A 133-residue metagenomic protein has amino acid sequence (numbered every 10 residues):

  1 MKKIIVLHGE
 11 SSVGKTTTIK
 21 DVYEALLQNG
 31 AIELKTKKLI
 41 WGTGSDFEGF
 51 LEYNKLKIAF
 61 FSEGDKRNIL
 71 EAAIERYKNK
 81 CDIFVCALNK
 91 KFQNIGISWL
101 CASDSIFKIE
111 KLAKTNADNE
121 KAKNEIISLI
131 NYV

Functional and structural regions predicted by a protein language model:
M1-K2, Y132: Short, Lys/Arg-enriched, disordered terminal segments
K3-L27: Glycine-rich phosphate-binding P-loop
K15, S62-I69, D118-E125: Phosphate/oxyanion-binding active-site loops and adjacent basic polyanion-contact surfaces
T16-T18, T36, T43, T115: Residue-identity detector for threonine
V22-G30, I74-Y77, L100-C101, L129-V133: Hydrophobic, Leu/Ile/Phe/Ala-enriched alpha-helical segments that form helix-helix packing faces
A31-I95: Conserved nucleotide-sensing/catalytic segment adjacent to the nucleotide-binding pocket in NTP-handling enzymes
D82-V133: Replace "adjacent to P-loop NTPase cores in ATP/GTP-dependent enzymes" with "adjacent to NTP-binding cores
